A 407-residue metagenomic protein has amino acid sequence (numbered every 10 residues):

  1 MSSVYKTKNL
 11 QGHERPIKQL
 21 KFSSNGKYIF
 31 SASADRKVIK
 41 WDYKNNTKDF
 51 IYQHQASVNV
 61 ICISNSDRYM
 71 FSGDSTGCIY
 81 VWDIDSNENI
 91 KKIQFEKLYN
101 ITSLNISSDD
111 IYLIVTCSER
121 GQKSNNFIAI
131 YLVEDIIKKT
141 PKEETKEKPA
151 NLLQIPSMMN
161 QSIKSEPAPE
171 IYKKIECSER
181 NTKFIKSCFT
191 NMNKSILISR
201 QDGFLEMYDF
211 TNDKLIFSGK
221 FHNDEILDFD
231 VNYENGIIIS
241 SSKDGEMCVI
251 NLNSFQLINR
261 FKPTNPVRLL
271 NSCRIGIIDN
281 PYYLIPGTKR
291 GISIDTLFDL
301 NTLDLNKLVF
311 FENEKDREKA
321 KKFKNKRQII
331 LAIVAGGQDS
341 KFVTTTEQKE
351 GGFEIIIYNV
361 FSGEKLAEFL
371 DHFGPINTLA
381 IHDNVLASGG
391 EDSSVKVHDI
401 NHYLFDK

Functional and structural regions predicted by a protein language model:
M1-E14, N45, P167-Y172, S362-G363: A short helix->beta-strand "capping" segment at the edge of beta-propeller domains
L10-I17, Y52-V58, Q94-I101, E176-F184 (+6 more regions): WD40/WD-repeat beta-propeller blade N-cap
S24-N25, N65-S66, S108-D109, N191-M192 (+3 more regions): Residue-level detector of Asp-centered blade-edge/turn motifs that repeat once per structural unit in beta-propeller
I29, M70, L113, I196 (+5 more regions): Hydrophobic beta-strand positions that form the internal "hydrophobic ladder" of WD40/Gbeta-like beta-propeller blades
A32-D35, G73-T76, T116-S124, S199-D202 (+5 more regions): Conserved strand-to-loop turn within each blade of WD40 beta-propeller repeats
I39, Y80, A129, E206 (+6 more regions): WD40 beta-propeller blade core
Y43-N46, I84-N87, V133-I136, F210-D213 (+4 more regions): Short loop/turn segments that connect beta-strands within beta-propeller blades
